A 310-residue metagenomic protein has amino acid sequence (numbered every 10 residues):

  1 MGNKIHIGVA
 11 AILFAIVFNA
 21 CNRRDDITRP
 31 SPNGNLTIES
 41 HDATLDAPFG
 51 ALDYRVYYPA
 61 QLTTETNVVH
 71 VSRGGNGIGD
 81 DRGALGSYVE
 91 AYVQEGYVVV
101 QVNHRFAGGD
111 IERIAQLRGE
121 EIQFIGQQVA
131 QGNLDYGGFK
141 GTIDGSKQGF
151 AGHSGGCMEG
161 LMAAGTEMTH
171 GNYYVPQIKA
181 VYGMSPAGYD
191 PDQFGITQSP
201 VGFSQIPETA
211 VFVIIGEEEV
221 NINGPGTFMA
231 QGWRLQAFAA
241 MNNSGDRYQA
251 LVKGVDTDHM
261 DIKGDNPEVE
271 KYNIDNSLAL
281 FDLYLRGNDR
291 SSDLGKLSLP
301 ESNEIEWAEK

Functional and structural regions predicted by a protein language model:
V17-A20: C-terminal motif of bacterial Sec signal peptides marking the signal peptidase cleavage site
D25-T64: N-terminal cap/lid segment of alpha/beta-hydrolase-fold proteins
T64-G74: Short beta-strand element of the alpha/beta-hydrolase
N76-G83, N103-E120, I262: Cap/lid segment of the alpha/beta-hydrolase catalytic domain
D81-V102: Short amphipathic alpha-helix adjacent to the substrate-entry channel of hydrolases
Q127-I206: Primarily recognizes the serine-hydrolase "nucleophile elbow" in alpha/beta-hydrolase and SGNH/GDSL folds
Y173-L251: The feature captures the conserved acid-bearing segment of alpha/beta-hydrolase catalytic domains
K253-K310: Alpha/beta-hydrolase-fold serine-hydrolase catalytic core, especially in secreted/extracellular enzymes
